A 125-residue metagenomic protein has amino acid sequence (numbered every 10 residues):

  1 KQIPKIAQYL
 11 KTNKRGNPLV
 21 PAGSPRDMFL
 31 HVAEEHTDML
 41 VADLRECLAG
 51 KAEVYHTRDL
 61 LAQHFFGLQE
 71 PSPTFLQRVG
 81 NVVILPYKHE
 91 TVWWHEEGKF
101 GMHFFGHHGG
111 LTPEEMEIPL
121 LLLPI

Functional and structural regions predicted by a protein language model:
K1-I125: Feature captures the catalytic ectodomains and active-site-proximal regions of enzymes that hydrolyze or transfer
